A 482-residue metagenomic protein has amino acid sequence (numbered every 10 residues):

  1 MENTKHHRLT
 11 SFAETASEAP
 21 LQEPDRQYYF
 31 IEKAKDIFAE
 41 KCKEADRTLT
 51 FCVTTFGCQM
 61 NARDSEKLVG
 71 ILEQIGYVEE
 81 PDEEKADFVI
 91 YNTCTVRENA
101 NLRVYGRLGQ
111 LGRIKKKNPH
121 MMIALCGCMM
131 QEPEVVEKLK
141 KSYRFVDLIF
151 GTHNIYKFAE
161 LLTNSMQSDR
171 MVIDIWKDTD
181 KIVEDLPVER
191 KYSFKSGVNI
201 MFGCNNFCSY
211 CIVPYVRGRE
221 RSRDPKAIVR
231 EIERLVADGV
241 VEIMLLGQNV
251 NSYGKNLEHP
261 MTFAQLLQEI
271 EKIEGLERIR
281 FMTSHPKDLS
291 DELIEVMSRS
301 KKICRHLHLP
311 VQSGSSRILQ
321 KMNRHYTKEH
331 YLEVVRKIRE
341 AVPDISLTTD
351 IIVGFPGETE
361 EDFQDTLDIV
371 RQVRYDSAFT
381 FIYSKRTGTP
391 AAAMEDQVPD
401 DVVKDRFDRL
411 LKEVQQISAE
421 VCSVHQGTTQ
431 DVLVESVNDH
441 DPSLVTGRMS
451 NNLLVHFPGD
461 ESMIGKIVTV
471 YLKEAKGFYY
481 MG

Functional and structural regions predicted by a protein language model:
E2, H7-T15, A393-G482: Terminal RNA-binding accessory module
E2-Y253, E292, L307, E329-E340 (+4 more regions): Proteins enriched for Cys/Gly/acidic motifs involved in redox and nucleic-acid/cofactor modification
C58, G254-G275, M322-H325, K385-Q416: Radical SAM enzyme [4Fe-4S]-AdoMet core and its adjacent flexible, acidic and glycine-rich loops/tails across
M122-L125, E132-E134, A237-E360, R371: Conserved SAM/AdoMet-binding glycine-rich loop
Y156, N206, N251, K287 (+3 more regions): Glycine-centered loop/turn positions within well-structured domains that cap or flank conserved ligand/cofactor-binding
K191-F194, C204-N206, I303, S313 (+5 more regions): Short flexible coil/turn linkers enriched for glycine and charged/polar residues that connect secondary-structure
C208, I228, L245, F281 (+7 more regions): Conserved, mostly hydrophobic/aromatic
G247, T283, V311-S313, T349-V353 (+5 more regions): Active-site proximal loops enriched in glycine and acidic residues that flank catalytic Cys/His/Asp and coordinate
